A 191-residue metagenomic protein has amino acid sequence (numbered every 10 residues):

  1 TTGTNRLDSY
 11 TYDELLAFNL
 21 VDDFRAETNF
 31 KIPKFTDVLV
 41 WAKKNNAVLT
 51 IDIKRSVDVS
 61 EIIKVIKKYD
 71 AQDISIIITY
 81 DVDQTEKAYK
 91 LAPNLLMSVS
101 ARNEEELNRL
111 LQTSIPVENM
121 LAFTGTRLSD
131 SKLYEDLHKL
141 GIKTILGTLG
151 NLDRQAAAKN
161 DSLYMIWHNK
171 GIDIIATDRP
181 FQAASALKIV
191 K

Functional and structural regions predicted by a protein language model:
T1-E105, V117-E118, T124, H138-L140 (+1 more regions): Metal-dependent phosphodiesterase/phospholipase catalytic core, i.e., the His/Asp/Glu-rich active-site region
R25-N29, S100-A101, N108-K191: C-terminal active-site rim and adjoining tail of enzyme catalytic domains
